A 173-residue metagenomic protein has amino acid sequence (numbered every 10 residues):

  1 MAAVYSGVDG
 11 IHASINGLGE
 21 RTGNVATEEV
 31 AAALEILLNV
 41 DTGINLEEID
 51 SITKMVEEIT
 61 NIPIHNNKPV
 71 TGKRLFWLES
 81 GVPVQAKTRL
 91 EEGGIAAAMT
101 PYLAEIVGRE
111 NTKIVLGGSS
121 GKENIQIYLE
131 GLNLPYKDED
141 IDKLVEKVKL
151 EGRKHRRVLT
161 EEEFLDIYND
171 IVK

Functional and structural regions predicted by a protein language model:
M1, T22-T27, L78-V82: Short acidic, glycine/serine/threonine-rich loops at helix termini
M1-V8: Catalytic cores of alpha/beta
G7, V30, L129: Conserved, mostly hydrophobic/aromatic
I11-H12: Hydrophobic residues within beta-strands of alpha/beta enzymes
I15-G17, I141: Short, ordered loop/turn segments at secondary-structure junctions
G17-E20, V56: Acidic, glycine-rich active-site loops and adjacent beta-strand->loop/helix elements that engage anionic groups
G19-N45: C-terminal helical cap(s) of enzyme catalytic domains, especially alpha/beta-barrels
T42-K173: A mid-to-C-terminal "edge-of-domain" accessory segment
